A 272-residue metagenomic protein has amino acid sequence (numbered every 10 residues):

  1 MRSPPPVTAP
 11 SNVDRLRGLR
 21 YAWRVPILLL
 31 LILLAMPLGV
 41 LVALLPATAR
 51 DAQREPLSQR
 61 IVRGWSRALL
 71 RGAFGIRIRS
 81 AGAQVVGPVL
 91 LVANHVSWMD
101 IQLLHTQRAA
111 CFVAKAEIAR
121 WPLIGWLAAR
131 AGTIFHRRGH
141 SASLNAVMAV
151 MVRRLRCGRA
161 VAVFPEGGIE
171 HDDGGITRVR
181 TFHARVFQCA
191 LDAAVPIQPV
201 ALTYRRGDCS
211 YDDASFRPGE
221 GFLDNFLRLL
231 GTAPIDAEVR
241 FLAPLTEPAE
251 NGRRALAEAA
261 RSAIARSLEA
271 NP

Functional and structural regions predicted by a protein language model:
M1-N12, W65, G72, I76-A81 (+4 more regions): Soluble, non-transmembrane catalytic domains of enzymes that act on hydrophobic metabolites at membranes
P10-R79, W126-A131: A transmembrane-helix-recognition feature enriched in membrane-embedded lipid enzymes and envelope glyco-/phospholipid
A43-R60, R71, G87-S141: Catalytic core of membrane glycerolipid acyltransferases/transacylases, capturing the structured, soluble-facing
R71-R79, L144-N145, E220-L223: Short gly/ser/thr-rich secondary-structure transition/capping motifs
P88-A93, R159-P165: Generic beta-sheet signal
L123-G125, D173-N251: A cross-family acyltransferase "interaction/gating" segment
I169: Short active-site segment of divalent metal-dependent hydrolases/proteases that encodes the spacing between
